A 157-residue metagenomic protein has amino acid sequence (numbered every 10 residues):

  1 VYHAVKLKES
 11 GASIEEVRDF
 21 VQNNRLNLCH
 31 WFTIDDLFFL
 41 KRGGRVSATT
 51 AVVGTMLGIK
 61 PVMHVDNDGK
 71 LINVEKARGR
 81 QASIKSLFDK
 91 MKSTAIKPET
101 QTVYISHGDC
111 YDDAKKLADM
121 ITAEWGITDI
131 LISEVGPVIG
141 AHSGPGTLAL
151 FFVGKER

Functional and structural regions predicted by a protein language model:
V1-R157: Mixed-charge interfacial surface used for oligomerization/domain docking and macromolecular partner engagement
